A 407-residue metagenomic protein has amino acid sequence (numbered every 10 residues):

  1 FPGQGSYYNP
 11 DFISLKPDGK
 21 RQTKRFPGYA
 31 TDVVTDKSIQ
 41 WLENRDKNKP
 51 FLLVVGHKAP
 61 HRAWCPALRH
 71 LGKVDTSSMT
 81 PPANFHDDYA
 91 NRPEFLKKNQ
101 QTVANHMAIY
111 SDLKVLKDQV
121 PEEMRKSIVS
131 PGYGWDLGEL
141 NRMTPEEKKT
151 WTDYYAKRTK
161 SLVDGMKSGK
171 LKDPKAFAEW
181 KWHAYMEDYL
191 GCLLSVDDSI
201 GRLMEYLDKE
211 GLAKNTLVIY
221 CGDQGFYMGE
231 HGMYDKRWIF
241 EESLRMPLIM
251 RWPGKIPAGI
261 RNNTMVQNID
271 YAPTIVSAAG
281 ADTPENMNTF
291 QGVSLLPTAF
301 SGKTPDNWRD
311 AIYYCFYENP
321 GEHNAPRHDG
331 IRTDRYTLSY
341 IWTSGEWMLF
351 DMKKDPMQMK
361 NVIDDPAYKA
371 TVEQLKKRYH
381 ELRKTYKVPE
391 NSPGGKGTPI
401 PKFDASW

Functional and structural regions predicted by a protein language model:
F1-T35, N48, H57, A63-D75 (+1 more regions): Catalytic-site neighborhoods of secreted/periplasmic enzymes that process anionic sulfate/phosphate groups
Q22-T35, A90, L96-K98, H183-S195 (+7 more regions): A short beta-strand-to-alpha-helix junction
D32-E43, D87, D173-T216, A278: A long, amphipathic alpha-helix that forms part of the scaffold/cap immediately adjacent to metal-dependent active
D32-P93, S111-L162, D208-L217: Active-site regions of oxyanion-processing enzymes, predominantly non-cytosolic
S38, F51-H57, Y189, L193-V196 (+6 more regions): Beta-strand elements within well-structured catalytic alpha/beta cores of enzymes that handle phosphate/sulfate esters
P50, A63, Q224-E230, T264 (+8 more regions): C-terminal cap/loop subdomain of S1 sulfatases and analogous C-terminal strand-loop tails that border
W64-R69, K73, E205-P257, Q267 (+1 more regions): Histidine-centered active-site microenvironments of extracellular/periplasmic hydrolases and transferases
F95, Q101-A184, C192, V196 (+1 more regions): Long, internal low-complexity/basic segments
